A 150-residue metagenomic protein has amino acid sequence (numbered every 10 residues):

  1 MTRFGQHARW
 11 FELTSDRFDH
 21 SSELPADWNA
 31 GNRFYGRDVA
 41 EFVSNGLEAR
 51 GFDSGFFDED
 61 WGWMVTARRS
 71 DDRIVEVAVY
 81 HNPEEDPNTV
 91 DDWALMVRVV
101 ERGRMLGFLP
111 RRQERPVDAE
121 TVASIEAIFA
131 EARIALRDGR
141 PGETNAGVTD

Functional and structural regions predicted by a protein language model:
M1-E48, F52: N-terminal low-complexity, intrinsically disordered segments
T2-G5, W10, T121, T144-D150: Histidine/cysteine-enriched polar flanking segments
R3-G5, F57-D60, P83-D91: Short, ordered beta-strand-loop transition motifs
A8-W10, G62-M64, D92-A94: A generic structural signal for beta-strand entry/edge sites
L24-G31, V79, L109-P116: Extended Gly/Ser/Thr-rich low-complexity repeat segments, especially those forming or decorating extracellular
E41-V75: Short, intrinsically disordered low-complexity segments
A67-M105: Long, continuous compositionally biased terminal/linker segments
V99-A146: Mixed-charge, glycine-accented linear interaction segment located at domain edges/termini
